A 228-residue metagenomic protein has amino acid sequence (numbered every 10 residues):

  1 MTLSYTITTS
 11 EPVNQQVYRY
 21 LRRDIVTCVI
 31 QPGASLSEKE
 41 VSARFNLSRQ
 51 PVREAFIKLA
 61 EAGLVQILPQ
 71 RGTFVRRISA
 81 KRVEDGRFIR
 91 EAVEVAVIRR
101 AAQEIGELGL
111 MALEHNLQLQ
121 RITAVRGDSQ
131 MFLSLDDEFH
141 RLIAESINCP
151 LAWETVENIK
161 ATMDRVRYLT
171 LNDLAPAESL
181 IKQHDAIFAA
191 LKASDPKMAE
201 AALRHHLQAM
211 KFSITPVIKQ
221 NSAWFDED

Functional and structural regions predicted by a protein language model:
M1-Q103, K211, T215-D228: Short linear motifs at protein or domain termini
P12, L110-M111, A175-E178: Short helix-capping and inter-helix turn/linker motifs at the boundaries of alpha-helical repeat units
V26, R53, A60, A144 (+2 more regions): Short, surface-exposed helix/turn micro-motifs that flank interaction/cofactor sites
I67, A80-K81, L180-K182, A189: Charged, amphipathic alpha-helical coiled-coil/dimerization segments
S79-A80, V166-T170: Short alpha-helical transmembrane interface motifs in multi-pass membrane proteins
E104-Y168, K182-A190, M198-A209: Conserved amphipathic alpha-helical segments that form helical-bundle/coiled-coil interaction surfaces
